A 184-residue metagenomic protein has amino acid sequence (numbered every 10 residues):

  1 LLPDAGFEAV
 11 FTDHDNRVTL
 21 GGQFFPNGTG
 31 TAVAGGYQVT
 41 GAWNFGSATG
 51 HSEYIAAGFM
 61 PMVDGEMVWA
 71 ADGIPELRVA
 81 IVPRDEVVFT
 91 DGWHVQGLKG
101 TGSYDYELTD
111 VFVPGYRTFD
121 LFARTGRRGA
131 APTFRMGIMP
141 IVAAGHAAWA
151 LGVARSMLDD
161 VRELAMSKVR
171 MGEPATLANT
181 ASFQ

Functional and structural regions predicted by a protein language model:
L1-E53, G65-I74: Glycine-rich flavin
G22-F24, F59, I81-V95: Active-site glycine-rich loop that binds ribose-phosphate moieties when present
T29, Y54-G58, V79-I81, E86 (+1 more regions): Conserved hydrophobic/aromatic beta-strand scaffold that supports enzyme active sites
W43-F45, M67-W69, R78-A80, G92-Q96 (+1 more regions): Flexible, glycine/proline-enriched loop segments at strand-loop-helix junctions that form or flank small-ligand binding
S47-A48, F89-D91, G115-R117: Short helix/loop capping segments that flank catalytic or ligand/cofactor-binding pockets
M62: Glycine-rich phosphate-binding loops that contact phosphosugars or nucleotide phosphates
V68-P83, T118-L121: Short amphipathic beta-strand/extended segments with alternating polar/hydrophobic composition
Q96-Q184: Glycine-rich beta->alpha junctions and the first turn(s) of the following alpha-helix
